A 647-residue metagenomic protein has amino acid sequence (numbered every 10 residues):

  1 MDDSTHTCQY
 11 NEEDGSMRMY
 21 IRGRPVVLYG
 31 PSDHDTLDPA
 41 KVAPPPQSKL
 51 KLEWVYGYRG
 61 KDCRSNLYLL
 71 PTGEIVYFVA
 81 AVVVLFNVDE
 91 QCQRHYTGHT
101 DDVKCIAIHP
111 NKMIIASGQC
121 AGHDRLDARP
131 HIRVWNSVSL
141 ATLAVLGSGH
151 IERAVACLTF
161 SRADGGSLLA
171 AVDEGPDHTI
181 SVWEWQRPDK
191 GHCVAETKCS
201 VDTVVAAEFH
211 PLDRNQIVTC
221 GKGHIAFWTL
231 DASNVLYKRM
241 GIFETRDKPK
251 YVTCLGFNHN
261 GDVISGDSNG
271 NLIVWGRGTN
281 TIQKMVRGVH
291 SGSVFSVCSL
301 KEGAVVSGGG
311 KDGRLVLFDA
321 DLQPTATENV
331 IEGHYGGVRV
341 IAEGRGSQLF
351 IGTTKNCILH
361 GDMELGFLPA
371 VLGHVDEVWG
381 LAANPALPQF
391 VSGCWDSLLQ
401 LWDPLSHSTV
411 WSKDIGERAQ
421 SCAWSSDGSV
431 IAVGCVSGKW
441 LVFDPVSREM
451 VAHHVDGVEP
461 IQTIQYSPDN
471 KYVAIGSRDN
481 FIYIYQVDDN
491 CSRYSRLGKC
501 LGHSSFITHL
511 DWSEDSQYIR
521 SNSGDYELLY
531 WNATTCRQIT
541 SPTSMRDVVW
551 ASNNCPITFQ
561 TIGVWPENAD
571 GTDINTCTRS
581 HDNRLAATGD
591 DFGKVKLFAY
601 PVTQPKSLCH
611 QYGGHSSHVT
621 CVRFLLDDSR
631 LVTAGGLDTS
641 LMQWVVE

Functional and structural regions predicted by a protein language model:
D2-E647: WD40-repeat beta-propeller superdomains and closely related acidic/aromatic-rich repeat-like regions
